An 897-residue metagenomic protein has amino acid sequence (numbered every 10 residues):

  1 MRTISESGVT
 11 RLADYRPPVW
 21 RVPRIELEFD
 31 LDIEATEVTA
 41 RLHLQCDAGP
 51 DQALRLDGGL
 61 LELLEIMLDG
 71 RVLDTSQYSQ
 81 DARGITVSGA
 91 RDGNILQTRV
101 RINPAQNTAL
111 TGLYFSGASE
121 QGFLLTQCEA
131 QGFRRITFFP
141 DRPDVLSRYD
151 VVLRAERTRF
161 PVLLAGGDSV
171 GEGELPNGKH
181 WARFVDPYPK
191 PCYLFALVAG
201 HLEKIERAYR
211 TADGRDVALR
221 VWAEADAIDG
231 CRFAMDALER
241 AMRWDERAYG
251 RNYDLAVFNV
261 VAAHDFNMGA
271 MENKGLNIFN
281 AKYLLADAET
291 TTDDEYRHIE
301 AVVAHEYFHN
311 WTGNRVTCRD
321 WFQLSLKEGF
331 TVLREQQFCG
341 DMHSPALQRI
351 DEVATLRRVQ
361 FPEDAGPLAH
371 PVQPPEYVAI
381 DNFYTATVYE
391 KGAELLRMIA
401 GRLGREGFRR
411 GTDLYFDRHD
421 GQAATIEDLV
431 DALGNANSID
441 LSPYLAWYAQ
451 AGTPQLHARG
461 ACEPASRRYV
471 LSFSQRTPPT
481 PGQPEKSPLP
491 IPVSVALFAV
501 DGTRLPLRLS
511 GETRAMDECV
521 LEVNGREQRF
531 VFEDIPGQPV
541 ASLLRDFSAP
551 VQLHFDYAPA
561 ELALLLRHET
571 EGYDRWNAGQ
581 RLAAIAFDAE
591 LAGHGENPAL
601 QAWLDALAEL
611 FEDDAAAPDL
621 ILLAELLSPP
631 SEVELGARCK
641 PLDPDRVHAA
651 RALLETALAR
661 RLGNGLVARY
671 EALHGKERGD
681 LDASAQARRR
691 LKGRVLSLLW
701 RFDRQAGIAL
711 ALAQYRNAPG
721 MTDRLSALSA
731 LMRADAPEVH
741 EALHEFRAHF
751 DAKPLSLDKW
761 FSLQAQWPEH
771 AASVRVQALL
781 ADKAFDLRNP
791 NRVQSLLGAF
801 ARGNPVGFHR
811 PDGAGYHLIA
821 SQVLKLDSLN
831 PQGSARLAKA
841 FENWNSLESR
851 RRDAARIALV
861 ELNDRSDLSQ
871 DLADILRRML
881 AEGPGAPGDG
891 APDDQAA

Functional and structural regions predicted by a protein language model:
M1-E37, S116-Q127, F139, P143 (+1 more regions): N-terminal, polar/Ser/Thr-rich
D14, R99-E206, G572-W576: Extended, low-hydrophobicity, Ser/Thr/Pro/Gly-biased non-transmembrane segments
L42-L61, F138-D141, S147-E156, E427 (+1 more regions): Surface-exposed beta-strand/loop patches in extracellular or lumenal glycoproteins
D47-G117, F138-D141, G178, E522-P539: A surface-exposed beta-strand-loop module
E62-D69, D440-Y444, T453-L543, G663: Beta-strand-rich binding/interaction modules
L63, R71, F184, D213-R215 (+2 more regions): Hydrophobic alpha-helical and helix-loop surface patches within well-folded domains that function as non-catalytic
I102-A109, P478-T480, F547-L553: Short acidic/polar inter-strand loop motif in beta-rich domains
R357-R358, T385, E533-A897: Long, ordered, helix-rich scaffold segments
